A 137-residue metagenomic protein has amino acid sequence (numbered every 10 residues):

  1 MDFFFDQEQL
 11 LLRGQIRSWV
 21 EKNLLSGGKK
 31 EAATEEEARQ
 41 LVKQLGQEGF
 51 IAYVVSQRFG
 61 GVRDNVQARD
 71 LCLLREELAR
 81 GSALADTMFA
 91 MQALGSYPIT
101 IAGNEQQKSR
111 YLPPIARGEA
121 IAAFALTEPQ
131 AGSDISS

Functional and structural regions predicted by a protein language model:
M1-E8: Intrinsic disorder at enzyme termini
E8, L12, E37: Conserved acidic
L11-K22: A non-catalytic, amphipathic alpha-helix used as a structural packing/dimerization or gating element in enzyme scaffolds
L25-S137: Glycine-rich flavin
